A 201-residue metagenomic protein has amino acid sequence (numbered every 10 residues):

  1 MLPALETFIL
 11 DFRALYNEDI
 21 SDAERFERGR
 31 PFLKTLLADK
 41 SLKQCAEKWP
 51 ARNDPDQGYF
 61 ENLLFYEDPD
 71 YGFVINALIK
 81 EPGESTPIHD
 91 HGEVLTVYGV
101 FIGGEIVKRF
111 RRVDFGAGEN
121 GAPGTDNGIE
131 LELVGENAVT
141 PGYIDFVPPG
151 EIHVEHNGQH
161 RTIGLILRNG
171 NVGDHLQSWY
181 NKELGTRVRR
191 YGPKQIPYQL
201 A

Functional and structural regions predicted by a protein language model:
M1-A46: N-terminal leader/capping segments at the start of a protein or of a new domain
A38-F65: Active-site-proximal helix-loop elements at catalytic-domain edges
P55-P82: A short glycine-rich, His/Asp/Glu-containing loop-to-beta-strand
N76-H91, A138-V139, P148-G150: Conserved short histidine dyad/triad with adjacent acidic residue
P82, E93-V113: Glycine- and acidic-residue-biased ligand/ion/polar-headgroup-sensing regions
T86-H89, V107-K108, V147, I152-G158 (+1 more regions): Short beta-strand His + acidic residue motifs that chelate non-heme Fe in jelly-roll/DSBH and cupin folds
V97, R112-I152, Y191: Short acidic-glycine-tyrosine-enriched beta hairpin
G158-A201: Double-stranded beta-helix
